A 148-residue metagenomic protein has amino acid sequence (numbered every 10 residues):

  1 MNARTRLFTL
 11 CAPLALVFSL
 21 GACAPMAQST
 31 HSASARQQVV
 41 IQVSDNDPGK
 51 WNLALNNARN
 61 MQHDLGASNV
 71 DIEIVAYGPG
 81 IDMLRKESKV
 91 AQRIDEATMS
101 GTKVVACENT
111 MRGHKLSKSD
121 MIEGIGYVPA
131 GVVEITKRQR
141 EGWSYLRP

Functional and structural regions predicted by a protein language model:
N2-A12: Bacterial N-terminal signal peptides that target proteins for export
C11-A22: Bacterial N-terminal signal peptides
A24-P148: Secreted/extracellular ectodomain signature
